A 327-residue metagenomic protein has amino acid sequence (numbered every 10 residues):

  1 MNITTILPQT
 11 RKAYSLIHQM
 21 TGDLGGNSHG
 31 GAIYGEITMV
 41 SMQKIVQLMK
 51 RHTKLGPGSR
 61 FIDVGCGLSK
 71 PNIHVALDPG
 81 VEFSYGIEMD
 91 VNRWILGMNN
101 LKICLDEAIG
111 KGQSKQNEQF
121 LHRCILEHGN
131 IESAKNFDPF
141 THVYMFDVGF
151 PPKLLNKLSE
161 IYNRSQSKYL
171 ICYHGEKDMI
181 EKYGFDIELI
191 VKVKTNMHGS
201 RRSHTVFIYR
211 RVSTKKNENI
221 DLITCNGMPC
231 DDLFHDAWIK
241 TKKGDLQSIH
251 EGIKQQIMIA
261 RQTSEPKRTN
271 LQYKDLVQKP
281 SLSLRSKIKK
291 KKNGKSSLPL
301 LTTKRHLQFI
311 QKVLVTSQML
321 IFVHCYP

Functional and structural regions predicted by a protein language model:
M1-G58: S-adenosyl-L-methionine
P57-G67: Conserved class I S-adenosyl-L-methionine
K70-V81: Conserved SAM-binding loop of SAM-dependent methyltransferases across substrates and taxa, primarily the Class I
F83-E88: Conserved SAM-binding motif I beta-strand of class I
I95-D138: S-adenosyl-L-methionine
E132, F140-K153: A short SAM/SAH-binding and catalytic strip from SAM-dependent methyltransferases
F150-E218: C-terminal substrate-binding/active-site "lid" region of AdoMet-derived donor-dependent transferases
Y209-S317, P327: Long, low-complexity, Ser/Pro/Thr- and acidic-rich intrinsically disordered regulatory regions
